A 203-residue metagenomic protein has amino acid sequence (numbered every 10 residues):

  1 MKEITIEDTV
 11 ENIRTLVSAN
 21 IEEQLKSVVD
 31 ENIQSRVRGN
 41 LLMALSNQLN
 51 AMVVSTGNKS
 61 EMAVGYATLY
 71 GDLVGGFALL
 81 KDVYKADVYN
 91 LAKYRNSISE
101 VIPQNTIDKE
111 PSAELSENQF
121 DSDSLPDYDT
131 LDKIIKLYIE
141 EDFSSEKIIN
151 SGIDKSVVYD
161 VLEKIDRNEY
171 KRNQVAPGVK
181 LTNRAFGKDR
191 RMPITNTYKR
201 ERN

Functional and structural regions predicted by a protein language model:
M1-N203: ATP/NTP-dependent adenylation/nucleotidyl-transfer catalytic domains that generate, transfer, or process NMP-activated
